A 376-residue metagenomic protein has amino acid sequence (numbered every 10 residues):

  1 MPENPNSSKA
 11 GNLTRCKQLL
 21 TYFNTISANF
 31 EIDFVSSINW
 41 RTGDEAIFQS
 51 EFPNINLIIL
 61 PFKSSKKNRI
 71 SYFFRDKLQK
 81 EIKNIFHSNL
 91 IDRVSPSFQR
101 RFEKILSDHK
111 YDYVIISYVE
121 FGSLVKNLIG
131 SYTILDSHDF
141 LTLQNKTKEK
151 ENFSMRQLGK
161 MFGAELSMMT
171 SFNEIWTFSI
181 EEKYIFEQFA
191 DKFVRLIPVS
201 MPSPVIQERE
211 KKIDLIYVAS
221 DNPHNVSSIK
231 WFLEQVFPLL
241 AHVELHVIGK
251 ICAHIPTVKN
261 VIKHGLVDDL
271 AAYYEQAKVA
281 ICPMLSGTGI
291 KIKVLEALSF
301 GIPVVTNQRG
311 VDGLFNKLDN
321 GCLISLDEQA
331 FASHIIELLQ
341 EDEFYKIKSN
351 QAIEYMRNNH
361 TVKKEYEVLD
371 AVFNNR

Functional and structural regions predicted by a protein language model:
M1-I58, S107-H109: N-terminal subdomain of nucleotide-sugar transferases
R15, F162, W176, L196-K263 (+2 more regions): Conserved catalytic-core segment of nucleotide-activated headgroup transferases in glycan assembly
T21-Y22, S97-K104, L135, L141-T142 (+1 more regions): Membrane-proximal helix-turn-helix segments that form the acceptor-binding/catalytic region of lipid-linked
I134, M155-L158, L166-V205: Donor nucleotide-sugar binding/catalytic pocket of nucleotide-sugar-dependent glycosyltransferases
E275-G289, F300-P303: Acidic donor-binding loop of glycosyltransferase active sites
K293-E296, P303-N307: Short hydrophobic beta-strand element within catalytic cores of glycosyltransferases and related nucleotide-activated
G321-Q329, E337-E343: Conserved acidic donor-binding segment of nucleotide-sugar-dependent glycosyltransferases
E343-N374: A charged, aromatic-enriched C-terminal amphipathic alpha-helix characteristic of glycosyltransferases across folds
